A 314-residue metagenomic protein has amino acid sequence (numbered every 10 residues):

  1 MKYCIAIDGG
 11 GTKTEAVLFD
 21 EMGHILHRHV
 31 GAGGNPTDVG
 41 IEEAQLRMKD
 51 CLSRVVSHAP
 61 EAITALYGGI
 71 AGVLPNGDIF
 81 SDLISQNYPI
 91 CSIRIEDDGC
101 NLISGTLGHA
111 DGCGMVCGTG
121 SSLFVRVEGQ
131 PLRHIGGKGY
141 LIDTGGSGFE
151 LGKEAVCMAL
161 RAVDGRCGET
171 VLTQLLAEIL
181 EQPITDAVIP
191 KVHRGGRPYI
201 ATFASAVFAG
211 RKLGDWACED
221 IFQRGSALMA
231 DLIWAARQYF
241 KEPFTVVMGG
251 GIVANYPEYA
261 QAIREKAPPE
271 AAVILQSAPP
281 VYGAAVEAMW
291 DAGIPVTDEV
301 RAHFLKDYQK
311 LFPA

Functional and structural regions predicted by a protein language model:
M1-I63, L83-S85, T106-C113, C157-A314: ATP-binding/phosphotransfer module of carbohydrate and carboxylate kinases, centering on a glycine-rich
Y67: Short aromatic/hydrophobic contact patches that present stacked aromatics for nucleic-acid/ligand binding
V73-T170, Q174, L305, F312-A314: Phosphate-binding/catalytic loop of phosphoryl-transfer enzymes
